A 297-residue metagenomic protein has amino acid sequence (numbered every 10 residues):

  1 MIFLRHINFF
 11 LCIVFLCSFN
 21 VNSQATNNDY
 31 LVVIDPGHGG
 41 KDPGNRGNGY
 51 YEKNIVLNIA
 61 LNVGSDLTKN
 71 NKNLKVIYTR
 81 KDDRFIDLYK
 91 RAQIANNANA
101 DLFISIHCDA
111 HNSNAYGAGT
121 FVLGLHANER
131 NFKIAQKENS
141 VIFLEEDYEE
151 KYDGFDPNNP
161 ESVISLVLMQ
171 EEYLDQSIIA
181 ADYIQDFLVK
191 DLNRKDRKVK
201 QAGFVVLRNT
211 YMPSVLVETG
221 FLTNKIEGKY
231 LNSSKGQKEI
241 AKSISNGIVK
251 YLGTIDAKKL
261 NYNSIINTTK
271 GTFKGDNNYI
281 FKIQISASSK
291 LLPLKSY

Functional and structural regions predicted by a protein language model:
M1-L4: N-terminal secretory signal peptides that target proteins for export/translocation
N8-S18: Bacterial N-terminal signal peptides
Q24-F155, Q170-D182, K238, N261-T269: Catalytic-core regions of hydrolytic enzymes
L31, D101, M212-S214, I280: Structural motif
G44, C108-D109, S162-D256: Active-site-adjacent mobile loop/cap segments within catalytic or ligand-binding domains
Y152-E161, L216: Flexible hinge/switch segments at interdomain interfaces of large molecular machines
K250-T272: N-terminal targeting or signal-anchor segments and their processing/structural boundaries
T268-Y297: Solvent-exposed beta-strand motifs enriched in subsets of small alpha/beta binding domains, especially certain
